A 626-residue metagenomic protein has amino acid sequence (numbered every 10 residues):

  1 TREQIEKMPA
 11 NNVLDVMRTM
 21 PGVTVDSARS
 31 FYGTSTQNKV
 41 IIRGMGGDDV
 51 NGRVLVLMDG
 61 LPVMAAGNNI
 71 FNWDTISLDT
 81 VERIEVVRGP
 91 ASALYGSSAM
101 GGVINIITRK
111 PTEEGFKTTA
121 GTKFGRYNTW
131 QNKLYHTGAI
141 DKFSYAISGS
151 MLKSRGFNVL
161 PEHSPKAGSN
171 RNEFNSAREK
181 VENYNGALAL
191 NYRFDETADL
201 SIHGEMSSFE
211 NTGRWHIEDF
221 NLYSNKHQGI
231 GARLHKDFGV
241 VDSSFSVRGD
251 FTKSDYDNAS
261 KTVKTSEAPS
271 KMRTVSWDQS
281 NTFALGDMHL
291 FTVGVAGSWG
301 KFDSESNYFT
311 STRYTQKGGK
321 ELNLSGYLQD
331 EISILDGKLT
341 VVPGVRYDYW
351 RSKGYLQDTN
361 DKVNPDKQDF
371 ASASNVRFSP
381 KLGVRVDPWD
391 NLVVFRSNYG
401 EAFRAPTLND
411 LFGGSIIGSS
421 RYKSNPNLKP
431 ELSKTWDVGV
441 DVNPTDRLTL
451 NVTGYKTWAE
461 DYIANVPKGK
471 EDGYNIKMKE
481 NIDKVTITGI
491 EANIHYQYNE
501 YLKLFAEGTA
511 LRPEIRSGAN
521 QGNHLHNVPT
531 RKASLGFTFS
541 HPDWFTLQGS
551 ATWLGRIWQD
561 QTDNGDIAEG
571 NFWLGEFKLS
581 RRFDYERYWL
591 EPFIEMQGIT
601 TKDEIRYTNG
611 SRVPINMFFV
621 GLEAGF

Functional and structural regions predicted by a protein language model:
L14, R18-L61: Extracytoplasmic beta-strand/coil segments of soluble accessory domains associated with Gram-negative outer-membrane
L61-R88: Short acidic/polar hinge/loop motifs at secondary-structure boundaries that mediate gating or recognition
A93, N105, E114-G115, G121-K123 (+1 more regions): Periplasmic-side early beta-strands and strand-to-turn transitions of outer-membrane beta-barrels
T137, S148, Y192-R193, N281 (+5 more regions): Conserved C-terminal beta-signal and adjacent last beta-strands/turns of outer-membrane beta-barrel proteins
S154-L160, A177-N183, T197-S243, V247-T274 (+2 more regions): Flexible loop and strand-edge segments within Gram-negative outer membrane beta-barrel domains
E210, K253-D255, K301-S306, Y349-N364 (+7 more regions): Surface-exposed extracellular loop regions of Gram-negative outer-membrane beta-barrel proteins, predominantly
D219-G229, R233-D237, S270-M272, G319-N323 (+5 more regions): Outer-membrane beta-barrel signature, preferentially recognizing the C-terminal barrel domain of Gram-negative
F291, S333-V341, D348-Y349, N451-A459 (+3 more regions): Gram-negative outer-membrane beta-barrel transporters
